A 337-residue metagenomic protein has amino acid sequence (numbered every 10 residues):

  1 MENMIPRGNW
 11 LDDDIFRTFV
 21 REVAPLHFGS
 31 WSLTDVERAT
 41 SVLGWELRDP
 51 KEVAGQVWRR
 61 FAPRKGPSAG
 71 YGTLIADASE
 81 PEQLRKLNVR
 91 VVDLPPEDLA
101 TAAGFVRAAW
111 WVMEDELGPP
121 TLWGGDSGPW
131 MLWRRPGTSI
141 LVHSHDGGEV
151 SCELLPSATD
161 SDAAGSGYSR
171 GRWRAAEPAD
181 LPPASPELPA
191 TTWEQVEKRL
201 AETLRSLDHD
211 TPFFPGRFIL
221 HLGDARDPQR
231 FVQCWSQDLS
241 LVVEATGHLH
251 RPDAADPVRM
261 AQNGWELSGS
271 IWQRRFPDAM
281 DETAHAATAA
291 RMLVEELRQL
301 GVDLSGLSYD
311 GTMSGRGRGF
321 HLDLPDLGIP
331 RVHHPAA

Functional and structural regions predicted by a protein language model:
M1-W265, V302-A337: Short helix/turn-capping signatures at newly exposed starts of structured segments
F105, A279-T283, R298: Mixed-charge, Lys/Arg-enriched low-complexity segments
R134-G137, V232, E266-A287: Short, intrinsically disordered low-complexity segments
E295-V302: Ser/Thr/Pro-rich, low-complexity mucin-like regions that serve as glycosylated stalks/linkers or repetitive adhesive
